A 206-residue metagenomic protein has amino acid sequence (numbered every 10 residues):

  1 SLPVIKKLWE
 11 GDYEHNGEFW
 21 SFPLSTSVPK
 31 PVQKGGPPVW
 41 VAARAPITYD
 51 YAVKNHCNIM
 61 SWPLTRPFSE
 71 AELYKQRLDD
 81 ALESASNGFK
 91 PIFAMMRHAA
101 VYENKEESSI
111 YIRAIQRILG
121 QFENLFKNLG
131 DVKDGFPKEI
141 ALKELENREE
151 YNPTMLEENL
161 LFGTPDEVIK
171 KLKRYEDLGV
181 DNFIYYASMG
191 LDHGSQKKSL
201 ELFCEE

Functional and structural regions predicted by a protein language model:
S1, L200-E206: Alpha-helix-loop-beta-strand connector modules within alpha/beta enzyme cores
S1-V28, S69-V180: An alpha-helical appendage that flanks or caps ligand/catalytic pockets
P29-P31, D50: Short secondary-structure boundary/capping segments
P31-P38, T154: A local structural motif
V39-A42, C57-W62, P91-H98, F183-Y185: Hydrophobic faces of well-ordered beta-strands that scaffold small-molecule active sites in alpha/beta enzyme cores
A45-R66: A conserved active-site cap/scaffold subdomain adjacent to cofactor or substrate pockets
W62-F68, Y186-S199: Glycine-rich, proline-tolerant flexible connector loops at the mouths of alpha/beta enzymes
E103-E107, G194-L202: Short glycine/threonine-rich loop-to-helix capping motif typified by GTGT followed within a few residues by an Asp-Pro
